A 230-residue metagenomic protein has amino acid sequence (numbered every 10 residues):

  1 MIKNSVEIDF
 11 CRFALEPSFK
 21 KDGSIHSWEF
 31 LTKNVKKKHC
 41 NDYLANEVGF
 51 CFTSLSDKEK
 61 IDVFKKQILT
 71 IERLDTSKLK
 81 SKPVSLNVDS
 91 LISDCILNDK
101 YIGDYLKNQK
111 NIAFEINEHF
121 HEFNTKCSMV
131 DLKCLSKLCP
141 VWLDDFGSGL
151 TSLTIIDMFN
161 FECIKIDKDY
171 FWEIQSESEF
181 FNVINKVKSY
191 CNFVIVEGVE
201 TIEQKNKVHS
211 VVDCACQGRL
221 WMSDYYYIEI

Functional and structural regions predicted by a protein language model:
M1-H26, F30-C40, E115-E122, F146-L153 (+1 more regions): EAL-family c-di-GMP phosphodiesterase catalytic domain
M1-K107: Bacterial c-di-GMP phosphodiesterase EAL domain
F64-Q67, S128, F180, I184: Aromatic/hydrophobic pocket-lining residues that form the small-molecule binding cavity in soluble enzyme cores
L69-T76, G103, V130-C134, N185-S189 (+1 more regions): Surface-exposed alpha-helical segments enriched in charged/polar residues
I71-E72, I92-Y105, F123-K133, L150-C163: Distinct, well-ordered alpha-helical segments
L79-V84, N108-I112, K137-P140, E162 (+2 more regions): Short, well-ordered coil/turn segments that N-cap beta-strands
K82-V84, V88, K100-G103, I112-A113 (+2 more regions): Compact, aliphatic and Gly/Pro-tolerant "microcore" segments centered on a short helix or tight beta-hairpin and their
S128-D144, K188-V196: Short beta-strand/loop segments at the ligand-binding rim of alpha/beta enzyme cores
